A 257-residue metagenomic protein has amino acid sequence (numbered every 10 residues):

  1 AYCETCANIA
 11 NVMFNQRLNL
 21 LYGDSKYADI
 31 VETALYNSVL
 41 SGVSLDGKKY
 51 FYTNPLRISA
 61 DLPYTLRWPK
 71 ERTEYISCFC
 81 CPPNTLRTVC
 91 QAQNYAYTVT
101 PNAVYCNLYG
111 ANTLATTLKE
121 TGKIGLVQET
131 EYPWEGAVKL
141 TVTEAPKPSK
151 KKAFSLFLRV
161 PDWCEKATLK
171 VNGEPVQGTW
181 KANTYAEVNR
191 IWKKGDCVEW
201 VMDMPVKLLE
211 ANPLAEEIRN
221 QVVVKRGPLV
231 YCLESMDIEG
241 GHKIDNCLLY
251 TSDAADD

Functional and structural regions predicted by a protein language model:
C3-N19, P82-Q91, V138-K139: Well-ordered alpha-helical segments within folded domains of soluble proteins
A10-G23, L40, T143-P146: Well-ordered alpha-helical scaffold segments within catalytic/enzyme domains
N19-A28, P161, V188: Carbohydrate-binding surfaces of carbohydrate-active enzymes
D29-N37, G42-K150, T179-K181, R190-K193 (+2 more regions): C-terminal beta-rich recognition modules with glycine/proline-rich loops and embedded aromatic residues
K151-V171: Beta-strand-rich binding/interaction modules
K170-G173, G227: Short strand-turn-strand beta-turns centered on an Asx-Gly dipeptide
E174-G178: Surface-exposed loop/edge segments in extracytoplasmic proteins
